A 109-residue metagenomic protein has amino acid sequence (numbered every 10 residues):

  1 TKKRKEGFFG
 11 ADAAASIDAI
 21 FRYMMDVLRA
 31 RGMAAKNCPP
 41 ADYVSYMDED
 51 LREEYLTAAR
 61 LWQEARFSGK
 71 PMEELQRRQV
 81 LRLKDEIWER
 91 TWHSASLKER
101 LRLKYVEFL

Functional and structural regions predicted by a protein language model:
G7-L109: Membrane-proximal, non-transmembrane interaction modules that couple membrane proteins to downstream assemblies
